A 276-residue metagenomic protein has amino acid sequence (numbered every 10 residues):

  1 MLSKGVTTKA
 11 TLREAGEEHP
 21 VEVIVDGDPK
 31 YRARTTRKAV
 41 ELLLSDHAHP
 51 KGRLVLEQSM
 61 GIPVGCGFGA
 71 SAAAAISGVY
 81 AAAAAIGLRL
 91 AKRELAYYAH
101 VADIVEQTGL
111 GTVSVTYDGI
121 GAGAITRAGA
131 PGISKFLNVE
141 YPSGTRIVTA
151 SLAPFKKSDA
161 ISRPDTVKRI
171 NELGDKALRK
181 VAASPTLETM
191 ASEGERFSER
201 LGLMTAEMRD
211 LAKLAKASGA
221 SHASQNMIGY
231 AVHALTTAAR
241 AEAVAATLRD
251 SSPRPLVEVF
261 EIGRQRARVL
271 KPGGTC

Functional and structural regions predicted by a protein language model:
M1-V64, E261, Q265, C276: ATP-binding N-lobe of GHMP and related small-molecule kinases
I62-G67, D103-V105: Transmembrane alpha-helix interface/packing and boundary motifs in multi-pass membrane proteins, characterized by
F68-K92: DPxDG-like acidic metal-binding loop motif
E94-M208, K213, A238-A243, T247-C276: ATP-dependent small-molecule kinase catalytic core of the GHMP/sugar-kinase superfamily and closely related
H222-N226, V259: Short beta-strand
I228-V232: Conserved glycine-rich beta-strand-loop-beta hairpin in the small C-terminal domain of fold type I
H233-T237: Short hydrophobic/aromatic beta-strand micro-patches that form the beta-sheet surface supporting nucleotide- or nucleic
